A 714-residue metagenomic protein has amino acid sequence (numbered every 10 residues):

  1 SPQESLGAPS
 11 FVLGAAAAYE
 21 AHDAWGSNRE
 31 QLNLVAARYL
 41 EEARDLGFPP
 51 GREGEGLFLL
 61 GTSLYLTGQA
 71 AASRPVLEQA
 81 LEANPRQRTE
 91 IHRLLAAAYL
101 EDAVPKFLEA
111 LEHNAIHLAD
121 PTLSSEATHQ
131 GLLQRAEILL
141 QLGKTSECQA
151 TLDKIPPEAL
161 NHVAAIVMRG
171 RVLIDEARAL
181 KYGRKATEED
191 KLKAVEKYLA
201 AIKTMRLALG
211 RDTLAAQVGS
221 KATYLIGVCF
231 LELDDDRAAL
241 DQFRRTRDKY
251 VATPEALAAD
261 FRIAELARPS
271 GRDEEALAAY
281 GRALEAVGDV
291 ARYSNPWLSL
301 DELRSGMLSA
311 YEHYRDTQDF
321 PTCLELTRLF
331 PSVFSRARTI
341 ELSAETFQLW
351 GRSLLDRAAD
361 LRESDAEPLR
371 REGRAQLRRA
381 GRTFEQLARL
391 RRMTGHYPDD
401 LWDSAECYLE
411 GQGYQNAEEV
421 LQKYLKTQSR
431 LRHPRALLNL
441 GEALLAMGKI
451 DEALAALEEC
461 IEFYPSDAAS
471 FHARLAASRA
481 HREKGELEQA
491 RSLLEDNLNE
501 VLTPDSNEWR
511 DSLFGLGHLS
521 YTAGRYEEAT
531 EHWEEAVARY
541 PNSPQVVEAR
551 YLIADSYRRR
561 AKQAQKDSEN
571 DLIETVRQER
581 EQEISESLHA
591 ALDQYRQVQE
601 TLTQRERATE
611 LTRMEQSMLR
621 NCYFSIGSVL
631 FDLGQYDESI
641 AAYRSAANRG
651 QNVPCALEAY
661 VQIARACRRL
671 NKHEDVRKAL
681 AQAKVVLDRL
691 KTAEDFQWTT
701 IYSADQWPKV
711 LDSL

Functional and structural regions predicted by a protein language model:
S1-L714: Acidic, polar-rich low-complexity tracts and alpha-helical solenoid repeat scaffolds
